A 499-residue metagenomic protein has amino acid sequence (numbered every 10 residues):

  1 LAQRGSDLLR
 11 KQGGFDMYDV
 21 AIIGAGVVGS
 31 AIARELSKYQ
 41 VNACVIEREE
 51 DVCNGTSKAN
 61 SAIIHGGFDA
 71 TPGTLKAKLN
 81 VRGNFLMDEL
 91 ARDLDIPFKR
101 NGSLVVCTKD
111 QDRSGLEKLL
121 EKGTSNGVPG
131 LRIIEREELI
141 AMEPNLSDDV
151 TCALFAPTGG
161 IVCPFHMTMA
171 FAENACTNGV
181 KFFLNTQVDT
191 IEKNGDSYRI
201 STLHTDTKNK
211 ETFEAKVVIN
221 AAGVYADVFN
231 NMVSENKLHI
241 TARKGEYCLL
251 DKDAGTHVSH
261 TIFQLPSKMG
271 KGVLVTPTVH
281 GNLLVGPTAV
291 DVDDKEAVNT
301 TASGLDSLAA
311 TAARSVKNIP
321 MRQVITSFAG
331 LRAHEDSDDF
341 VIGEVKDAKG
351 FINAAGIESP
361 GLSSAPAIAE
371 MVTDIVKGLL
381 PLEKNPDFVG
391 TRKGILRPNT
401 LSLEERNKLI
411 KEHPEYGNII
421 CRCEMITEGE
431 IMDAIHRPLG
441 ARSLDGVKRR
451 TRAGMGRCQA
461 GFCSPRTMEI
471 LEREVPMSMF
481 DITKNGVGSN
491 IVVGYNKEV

Functional and structural regions predicted by a protein language model:
Y18-C44: N-terminal Rossmann-like FAD-binding beta1-loop-alpha1 element of flavoenzymes
A31, I191-D196, I200-G286, V290-T301 (+2 more regions): Flavin-dependent oxidoreductases
K38-K58: Glycine-rich FAD pyrophosphate-binding loop
A62-M142, G272-V273: Dinucleotide-binding Rossmann-like beta1-alpha1 core, especially the glycine-rich loop that anchors the ADP
K78-V81, V106-G115, F155-E173, F183 (+3 more regions): Short beta-strand to alpha-helix junction loop
L154-K216: Helical element adjacent to the flavin cofactor pocket in flavoenzyme catalytic cores
G270, V279-H280, E296-I419, I426-L439 (+2 more regions): C-terminal catalytic lobe of FAD-dependent flavoproteins
E296, T427-P438, G461-M479: Iron-sulfur (Fe-S) cluster-binding segments and ferredoxin-like electron-carrier domains, especially [2Fe-2S]
